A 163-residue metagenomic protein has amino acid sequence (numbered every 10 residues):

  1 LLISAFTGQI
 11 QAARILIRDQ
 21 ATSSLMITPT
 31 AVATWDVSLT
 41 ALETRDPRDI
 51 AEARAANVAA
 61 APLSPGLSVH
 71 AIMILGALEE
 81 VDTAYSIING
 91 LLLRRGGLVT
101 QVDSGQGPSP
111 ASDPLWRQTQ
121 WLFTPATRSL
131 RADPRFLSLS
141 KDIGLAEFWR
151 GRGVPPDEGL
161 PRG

Functional and structural regions predicted by a protein language model:
L1-G163: Alpha-helical protein-protein interaction modules
